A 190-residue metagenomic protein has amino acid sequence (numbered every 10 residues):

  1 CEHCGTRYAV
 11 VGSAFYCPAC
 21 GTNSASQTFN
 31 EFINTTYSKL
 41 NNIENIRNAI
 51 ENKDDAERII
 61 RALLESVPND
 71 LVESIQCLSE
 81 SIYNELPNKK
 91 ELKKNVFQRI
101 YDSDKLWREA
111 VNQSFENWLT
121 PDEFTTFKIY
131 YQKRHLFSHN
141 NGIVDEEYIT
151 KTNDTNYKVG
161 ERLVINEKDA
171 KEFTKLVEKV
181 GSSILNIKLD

Functional and structural regions predicted by a protein language model:
E2-N153, Y157-D190: Amphipathic alpha-helical interface elements
